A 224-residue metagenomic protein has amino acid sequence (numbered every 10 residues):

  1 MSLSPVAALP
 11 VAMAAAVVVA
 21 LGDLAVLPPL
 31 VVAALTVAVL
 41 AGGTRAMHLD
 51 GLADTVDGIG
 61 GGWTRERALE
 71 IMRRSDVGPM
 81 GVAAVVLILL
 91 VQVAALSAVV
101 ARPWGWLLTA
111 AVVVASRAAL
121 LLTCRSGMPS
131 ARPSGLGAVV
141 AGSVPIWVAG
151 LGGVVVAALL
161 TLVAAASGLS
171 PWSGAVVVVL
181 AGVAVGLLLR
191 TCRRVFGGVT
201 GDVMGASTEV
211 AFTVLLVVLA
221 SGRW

Functional and structural regions predicted by a protein language model:
M1-R45, L49, A53-L69, R74-W224: Hydrophobic alpha-helical transmembrane segments
